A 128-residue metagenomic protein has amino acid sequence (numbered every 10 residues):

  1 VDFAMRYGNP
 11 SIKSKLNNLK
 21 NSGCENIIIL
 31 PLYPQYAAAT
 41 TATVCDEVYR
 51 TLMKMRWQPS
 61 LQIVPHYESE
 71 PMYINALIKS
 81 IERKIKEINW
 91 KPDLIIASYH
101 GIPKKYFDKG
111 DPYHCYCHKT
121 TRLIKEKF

Functional and structural regions predicted by a protein language model:
V1-F128: Extended amphipathic ligand-handling, pore-lining, and cofactor/metal-binding catalytic surfaces
